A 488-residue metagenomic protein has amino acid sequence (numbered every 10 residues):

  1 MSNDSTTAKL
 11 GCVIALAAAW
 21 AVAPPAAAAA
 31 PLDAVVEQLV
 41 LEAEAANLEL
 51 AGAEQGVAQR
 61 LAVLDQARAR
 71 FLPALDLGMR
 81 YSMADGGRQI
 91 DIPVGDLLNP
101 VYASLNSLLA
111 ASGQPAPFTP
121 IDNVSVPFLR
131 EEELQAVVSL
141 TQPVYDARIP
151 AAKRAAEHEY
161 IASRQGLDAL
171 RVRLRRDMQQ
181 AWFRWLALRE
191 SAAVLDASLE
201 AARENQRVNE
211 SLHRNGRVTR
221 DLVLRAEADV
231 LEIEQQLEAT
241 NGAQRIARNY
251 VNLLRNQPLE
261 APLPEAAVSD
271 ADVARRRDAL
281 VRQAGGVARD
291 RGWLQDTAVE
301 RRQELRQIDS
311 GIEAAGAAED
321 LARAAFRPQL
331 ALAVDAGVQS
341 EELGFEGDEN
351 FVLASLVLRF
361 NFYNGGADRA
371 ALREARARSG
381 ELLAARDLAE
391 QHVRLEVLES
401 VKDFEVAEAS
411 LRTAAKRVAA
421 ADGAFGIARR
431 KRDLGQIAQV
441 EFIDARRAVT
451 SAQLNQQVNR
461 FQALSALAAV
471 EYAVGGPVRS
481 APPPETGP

Functional and structural regions predicted by a protein language model:
S2-V13: Bacterial N-terminal signal peptides that target proteins for export
N3, Q165, A169-T297, S400-D403 (+5 more regions): Periplasmic alpha-helical coiled-coil/stalk elements that build and connect Gram-negative outer-membrane
G11-A23: Bacterial N-terminal signal peptides
A27-Q89, V94, E133, Q142-P143 (+8 more regions): Bacterial Sec-pathway N-terminal export signals of envelope proteins
A30-L32, G78-V138, S269-V287, D320 (+2 more regions): Small/polar, glycine/serine/threonine/aspartate-rich low-complexity segments that form flexible
Q38, E133-Q135, Q180, R225 (+1 more regions): Transmembrane beta-barrel architecture of outer-membrane proteins
V40, G52-A67, L170, L174-L195 (+7 more regions): Amphipathic alpha-helical coiled-coil segments
L41-A51, A58-L75, I121-R130, V137-A155 (+7 more regions): A glycine-/polar-enriched beta->alpha junction
